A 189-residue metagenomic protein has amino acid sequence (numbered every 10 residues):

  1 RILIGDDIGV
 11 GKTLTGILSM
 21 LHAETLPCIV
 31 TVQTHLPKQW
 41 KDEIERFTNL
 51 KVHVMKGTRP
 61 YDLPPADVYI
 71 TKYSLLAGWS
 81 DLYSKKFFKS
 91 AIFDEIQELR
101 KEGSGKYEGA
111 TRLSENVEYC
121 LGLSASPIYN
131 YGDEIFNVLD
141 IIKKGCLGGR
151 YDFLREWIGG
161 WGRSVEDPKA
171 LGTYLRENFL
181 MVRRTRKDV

Functional and structural regions predicted by a protein language model:
R1-S19: Walker A/P-loop
G11, L76, E98-E102, Y129-N130: Catalytic P-loop NTPase motifs of RecA-like helicase/translocase cores
T15, T25-R46, Y129-E134: Conserved Walker A/P-loop ATP-binding site and its immediately adjacent core in helicase/helicase-like ATPase domains
L26, R46, S90, Y107-R186: Conserved P-loop NTPase motor "coupling/switch" region that bridges the ATPase
T31, H35-D67: Conserved nucleic-acid-binding Ia/Ib motif block in the N-terminal RecA-like helicase ATPase lobe
R59-F88: Conserved helix/coil segment N-terminal to the catalytic DExD/H
Y83, E98-T111: Substrate-gripping "pore-loop 1 plus following alpha2 helix"
D94-E95: Walker B catalytic acidic pair
